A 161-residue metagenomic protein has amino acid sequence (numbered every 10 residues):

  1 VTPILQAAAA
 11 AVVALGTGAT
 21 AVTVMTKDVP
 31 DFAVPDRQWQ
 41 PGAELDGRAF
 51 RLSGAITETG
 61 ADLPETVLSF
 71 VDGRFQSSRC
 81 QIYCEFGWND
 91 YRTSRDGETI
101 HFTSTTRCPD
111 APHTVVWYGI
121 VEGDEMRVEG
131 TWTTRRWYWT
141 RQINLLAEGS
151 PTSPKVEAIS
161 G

Functional and structural regions predicted by a protein language model:
V1-A8: Bacterial N-terminal signal peptides that target proteins for export
A8-A21: Hydrophobic membrane-insertion alpha-helices, especially the h-region of bacterial N-terminal signal peptides
G18-P30: Membrane-interface motif at the C-terminal end of an N-terminal transmembrane signal
F32-V121, E129-G161: Central antiparallel beta-sheet cores of small beta-barrel/beta-sandwich binding domains
